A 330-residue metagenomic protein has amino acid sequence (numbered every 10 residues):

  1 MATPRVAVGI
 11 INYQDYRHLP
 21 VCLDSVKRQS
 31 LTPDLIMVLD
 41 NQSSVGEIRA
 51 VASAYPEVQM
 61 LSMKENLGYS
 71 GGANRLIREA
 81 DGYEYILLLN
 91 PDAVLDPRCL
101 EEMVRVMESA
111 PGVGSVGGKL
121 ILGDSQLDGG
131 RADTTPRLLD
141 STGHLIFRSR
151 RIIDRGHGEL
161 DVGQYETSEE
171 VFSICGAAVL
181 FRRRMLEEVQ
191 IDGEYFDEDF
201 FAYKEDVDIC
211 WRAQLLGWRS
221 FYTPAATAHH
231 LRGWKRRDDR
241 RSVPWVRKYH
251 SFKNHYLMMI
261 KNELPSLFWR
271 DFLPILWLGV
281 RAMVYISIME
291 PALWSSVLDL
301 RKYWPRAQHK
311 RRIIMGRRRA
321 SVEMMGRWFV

Functional and structural regions predicted by a protein language model:
D24-P33: Short, acidic, metal-binding catalytic loop of nucleotide-sugar glycosyltransferases
D34-Q42, L61-M63: Short beta-strand/loop segment that forms part of the nucleotide-sugar
S62-D81, P91-A93, E102: Glycine-rich, basic loop-to-helix element that forms the pyrophosphate-binding segment of sugar-nucleotide handling
I86: Short aromatic/hydrophobic "clamp" motif used to bind/position activated sugar donors
D96-D140, L145-F147: Conserved donor NDP-sugar-binding/catalytic core segment of glycosyltransferases
H144, R148-I153, E159-F181, D238-V243: A recurrent flexible, glycine/aromatic-enriched loop bordering the glycosyltransferase active site that acts as
F172-T227: A short, conserved alpha-helix in the catalytic core of glycosyltransferases
R219-R311, G316-R317, E323-G326: Active-site-adjacent helix/loop segment of glycosyltransferases that harbors family-specific signature motifs
